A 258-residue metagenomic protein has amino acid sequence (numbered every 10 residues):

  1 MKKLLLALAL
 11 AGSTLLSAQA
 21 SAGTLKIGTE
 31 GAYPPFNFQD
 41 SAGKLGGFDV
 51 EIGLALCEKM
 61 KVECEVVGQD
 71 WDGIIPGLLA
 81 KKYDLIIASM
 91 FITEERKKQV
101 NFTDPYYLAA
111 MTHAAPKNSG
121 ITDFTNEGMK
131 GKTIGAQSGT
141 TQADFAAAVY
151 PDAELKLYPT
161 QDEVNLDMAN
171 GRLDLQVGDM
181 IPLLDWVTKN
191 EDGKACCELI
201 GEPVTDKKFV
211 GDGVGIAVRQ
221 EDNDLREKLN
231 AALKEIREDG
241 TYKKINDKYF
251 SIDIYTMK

Functional and structural regions predicted by a protein language model:
A22-S89, K98, D239, I252: Extracytoplasmic small-molecule ligand-binding "clamshell" domains of the periplasmic binding protein/Venus flytrap
G31, L108-A115, E191-N230, I252-K258: Periplasmic-binding protein-like
Q39, G53-K61, N126-K130, Q142-Q161 (+2 more regions): Ligand-binding cleft/hinge of the Venus flytrap
V50, E65-P76, I121-T122, K156-N170 (+1 more regions): Short helix-initiation/N-cap motifs at beta->coil->alpha
K61-E63, A80-A88, K132-T133, A169-P182 (+1 more regions): Alpha-to-beta junction loops
E63, T141-Y158, A195-L199, K228-K258: Ligand-binding clefts/hinges and TM-proximal coupling segments of bilobed small-molecule sensing domains
G73, M90-K98, A148, D174-V210: A ligand-binding cleft/hinge motif common to bilobed small-molecule-binding domains
P116-T133: Flexible hinge/capping segments at coil-to-helix
